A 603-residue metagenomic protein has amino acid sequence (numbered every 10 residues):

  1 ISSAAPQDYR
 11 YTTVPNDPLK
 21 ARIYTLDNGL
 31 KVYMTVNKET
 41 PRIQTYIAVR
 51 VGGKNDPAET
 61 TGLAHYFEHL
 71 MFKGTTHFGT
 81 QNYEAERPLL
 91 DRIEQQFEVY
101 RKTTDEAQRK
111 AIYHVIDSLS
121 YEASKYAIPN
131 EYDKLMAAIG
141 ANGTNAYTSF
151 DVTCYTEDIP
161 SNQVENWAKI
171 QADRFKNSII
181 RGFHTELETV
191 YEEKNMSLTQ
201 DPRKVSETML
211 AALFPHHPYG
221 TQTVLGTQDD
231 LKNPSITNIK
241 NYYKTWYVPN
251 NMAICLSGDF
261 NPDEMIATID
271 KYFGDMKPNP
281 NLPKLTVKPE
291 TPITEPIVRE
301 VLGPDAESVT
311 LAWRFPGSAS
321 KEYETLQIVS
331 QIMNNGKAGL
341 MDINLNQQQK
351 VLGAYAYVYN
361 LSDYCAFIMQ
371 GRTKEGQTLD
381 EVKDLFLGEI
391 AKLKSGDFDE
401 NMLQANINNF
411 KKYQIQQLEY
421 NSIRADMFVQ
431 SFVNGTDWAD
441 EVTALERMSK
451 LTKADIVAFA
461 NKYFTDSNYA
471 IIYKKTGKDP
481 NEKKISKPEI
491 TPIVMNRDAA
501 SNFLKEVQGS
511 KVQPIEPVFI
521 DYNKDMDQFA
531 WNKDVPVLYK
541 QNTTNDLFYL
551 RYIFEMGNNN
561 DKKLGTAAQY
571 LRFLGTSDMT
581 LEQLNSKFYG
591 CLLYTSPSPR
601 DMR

Functional and structural regions predicted by a protein language model:
I1-M34, N261-L302, S308, A312 (+3 more regions): Proteolytic maturation boundary segments
A5, L70, G74-T75, E106-T148 (+12 more regions): Scaffold signal of the M16-like zinc-metallopeptidase fold and its non-catalytic homologs
L19-A21, D27, T40-Q44, A58 (+15 more regions): Extracytoplasmic
G29, I47, H65-F67, Y155 (+17 more regions): Buried hydrophobic packing residues in well-ordered domains
K38-R87, L311, K321-M333, M341-I343 (+1 more regions): Active/ligand-binding-proximal structured segments within catalytic/core domains that scaffold catalytic residues
Y83-P88, I179-N195, N261, P280-T294 (+5 more regions): Acidic/histidine-enriched alpha-helical segments
A138-N142, T310-R314, M333-T373, N421 (+1 more regions): A structural supersecondary motif
Y594-R603: Single conserved hydrophobic/aromatic residue that forms the stacking wall/gate of nucleotide- or nucleobase-binding
